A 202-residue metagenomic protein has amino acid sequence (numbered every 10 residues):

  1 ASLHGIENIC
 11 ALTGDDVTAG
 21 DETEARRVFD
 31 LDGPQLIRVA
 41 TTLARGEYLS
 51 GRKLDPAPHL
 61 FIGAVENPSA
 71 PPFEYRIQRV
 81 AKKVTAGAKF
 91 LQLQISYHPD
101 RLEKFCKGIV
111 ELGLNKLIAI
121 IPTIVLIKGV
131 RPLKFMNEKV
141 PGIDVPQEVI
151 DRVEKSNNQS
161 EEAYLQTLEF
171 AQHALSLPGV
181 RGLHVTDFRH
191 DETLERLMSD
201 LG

Functional and structural regions predicted by a protein language model:
A1, K83, G87, P122 (+1 more regions): Conserved, mostly hydrophobic/aromatic
S2-V17: A generic, well-ordered mixed alpha/beta core segment in the N-terminal half of proteins
G5-E7, A57-L60, A88-K89, L114-I118 (+1 more regions): Short, well-ordered coil/turn segments that N-cap beta-strands
G14, R27-D55, V65-A70, L112-F170 (+2 more regions): Active-site pocket-lining/capping segments in soluble small-molecule metabolic enzymes
D21-E22, F73-Y75, E103-K104, R131-V140 (+1 more regions): Short, well-ordered secondary-structure micro-motifs
P72-K83, Y164-A174: Short, acidic/polar
K89-H98, G182-D187: Catalytic beta/alpha-barrel core
L177, V185-G202: C-terminal/domain-terminus segments
